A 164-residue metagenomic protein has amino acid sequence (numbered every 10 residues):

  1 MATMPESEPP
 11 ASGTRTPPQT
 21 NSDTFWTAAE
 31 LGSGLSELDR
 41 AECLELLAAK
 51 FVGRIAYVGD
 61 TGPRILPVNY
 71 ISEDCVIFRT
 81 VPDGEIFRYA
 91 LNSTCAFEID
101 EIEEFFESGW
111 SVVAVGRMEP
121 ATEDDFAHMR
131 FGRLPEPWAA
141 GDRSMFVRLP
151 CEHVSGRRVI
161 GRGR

Functional and structural regions predicted by a protein language model:
M1-E45: Extreme N-terminal tail/first-helix region
A48-K50, G62-P63, S111, A140-D142: Short solvent-exposed loop/turn micro-motifs enriched in small/polar/acidic residues
K50-V81: Short beta-strand segments
T61, G84-F87, G163: Short, surface-exposed beta-strand-loop junctions and turns on beta-sheet-rich folds
F78-T80, F97, G156: Short hydrophobic/aromatic-rich beta-strand segments that constitute the beta-sheet cores of beta-sandwich/beta-barrel
P82-S144, C151: Short, structured beta-strand-loop surface elements
M145-G163: Charged phosphate-binding loop/patch that engages nucleotide di/tri-phosphates or the phosphate backbone of nucleic
